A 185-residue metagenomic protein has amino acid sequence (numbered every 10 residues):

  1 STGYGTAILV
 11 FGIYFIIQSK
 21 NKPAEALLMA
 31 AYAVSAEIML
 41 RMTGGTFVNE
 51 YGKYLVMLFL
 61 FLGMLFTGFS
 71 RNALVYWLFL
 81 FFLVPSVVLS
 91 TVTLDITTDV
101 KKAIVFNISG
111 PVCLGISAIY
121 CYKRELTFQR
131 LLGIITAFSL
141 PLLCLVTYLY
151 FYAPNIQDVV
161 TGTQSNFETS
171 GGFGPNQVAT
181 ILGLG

Functional and structural regions predicted by a protein language model:
Y4-G12, E50-L60, K102-A118, N176-G185: Hydrophobic core segments of transmembrane alpha-helices in multi-pass, intramembrane catalytic enzymes
Y14-N107: N-terminal hydrophobic segments of proteins, predominantly signal-anchor/transmembrane helices of inner/organellar
A36-L40, C121, Y148: Alpha-helical membrane-inserting segments
T67-A73, C121-L132: Membrane-interface junctions at the ends of membrane-embedded or membrane-associated helices
F81-L83, S117-Y122: Plant-biased detector of terminal regions, especially N-terminal secretory signal peptides and adjacent cleavage-site
L94-D99, I156-F167: Membrane-interface helix termini and inter-helical loops of multi-pass transporters
C113-Y120, Q129-T161, G171-G185: Alpha-helical transmembrane segments of multi-pass inner-membrane proteins
